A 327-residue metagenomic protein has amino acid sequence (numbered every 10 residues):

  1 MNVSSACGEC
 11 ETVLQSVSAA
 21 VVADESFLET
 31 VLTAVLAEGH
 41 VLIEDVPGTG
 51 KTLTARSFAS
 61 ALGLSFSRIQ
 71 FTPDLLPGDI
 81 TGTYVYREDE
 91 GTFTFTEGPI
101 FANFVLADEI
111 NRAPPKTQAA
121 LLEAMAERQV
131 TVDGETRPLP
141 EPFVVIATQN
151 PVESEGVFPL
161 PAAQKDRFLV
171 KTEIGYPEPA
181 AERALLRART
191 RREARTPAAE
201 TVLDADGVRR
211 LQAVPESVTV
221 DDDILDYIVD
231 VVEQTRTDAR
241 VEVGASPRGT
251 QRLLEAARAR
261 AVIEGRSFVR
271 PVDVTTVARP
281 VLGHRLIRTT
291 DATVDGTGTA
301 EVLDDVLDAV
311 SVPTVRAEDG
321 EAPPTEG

Functional and structural regions predicted by a protein language model:
V3-C7, A20, V157, I174-A245 (+5 more regions): Conserved C-terminal "switch" segment of AAA+ ATPases
S4-V41, V46, R236: Pre-Walker A (pre-P-loop) alpha-helix and adjacent loop at the N terminus of AAA/AAA+ ATPase modules, a conserved
V31-L32, Y86-L106, E135: Conserved alpha-helical scaffold flanking the Walker A/P-loop in AAA+ ATPase domains
V35-P73, P77, Y86: Walker A/P-loop
D45, D108-E109, A120: Walker B catalytic acidic pair
V46, I80, T148: P-loop (Walker A) phosphate-binding loop of NTP-binding proteins
R56, T237-G327: C-terminal engagement/docking regions of AAA+ P-loop ATPases
R87-E90, A113, T117, E127-T201 (+2 more regions): Canonical AAA+ ATPase core
